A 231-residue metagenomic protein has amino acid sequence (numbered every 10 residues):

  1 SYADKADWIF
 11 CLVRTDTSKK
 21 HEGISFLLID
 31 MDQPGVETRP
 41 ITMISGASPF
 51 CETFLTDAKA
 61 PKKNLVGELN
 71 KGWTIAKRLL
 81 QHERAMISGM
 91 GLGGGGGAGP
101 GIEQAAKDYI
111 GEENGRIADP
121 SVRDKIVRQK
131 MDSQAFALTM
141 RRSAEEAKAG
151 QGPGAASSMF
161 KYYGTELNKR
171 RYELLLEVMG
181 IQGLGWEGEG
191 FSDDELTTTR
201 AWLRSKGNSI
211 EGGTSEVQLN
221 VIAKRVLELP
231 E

Functional and structural regions predicted by a protein language model:
S1-A3, I44-S45, G207-G212: Glycine-rich phosphate/pyrophosphate-binding beta-alpha loops
S1-R39: A short core secondary-structure module
W8-F10, F26, F50, F54 (+6 more regions): Tryptophan-centric aromatic hotspots in well-structured domains and transmembrane helices
R14-T15, D30, P34, T56 (+10 more regions): Short, well-ordered loop/turn and helix-capping segments at boundaries between secondary-structure elements and domains
V36-L138, N208, K224: Glycine-rich beta->alpha junctions and the first turn(s) of the following alpha-helix
W73-L92, M179-E231: Glycine-rich phosphate/cofactor-binding loops in nucleotide/flavin-utilizing enzymes
P120, Q134-G190: C-terminal helix-coil-helix/basic helical segment that borders enzyme active sites and/or dimer interfaces and provides
